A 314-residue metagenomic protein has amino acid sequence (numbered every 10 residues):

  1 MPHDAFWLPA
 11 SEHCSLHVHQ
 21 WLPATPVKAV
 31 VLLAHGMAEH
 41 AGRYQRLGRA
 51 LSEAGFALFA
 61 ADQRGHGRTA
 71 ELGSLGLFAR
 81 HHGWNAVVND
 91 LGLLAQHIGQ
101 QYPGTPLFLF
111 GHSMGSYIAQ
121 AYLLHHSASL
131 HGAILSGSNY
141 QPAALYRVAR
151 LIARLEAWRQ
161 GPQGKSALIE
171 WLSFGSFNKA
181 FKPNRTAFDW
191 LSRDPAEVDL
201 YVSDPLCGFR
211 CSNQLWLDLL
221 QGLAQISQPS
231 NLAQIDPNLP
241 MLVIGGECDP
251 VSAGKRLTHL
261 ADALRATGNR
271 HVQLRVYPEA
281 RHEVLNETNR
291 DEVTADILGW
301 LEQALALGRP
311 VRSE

Functional and structural regions predicted by a protein language model:
M1-P23: N-terminal cap/lid segment of alpha/beta-hydrolase-fold proteins
V31, H35-E39, S113-M114, E247: Active-site glycine-rich loops that stabilize anionic/oxyanionic intermediates across multiple enzyme folds
R43, G48-S74: Conserved alpha/beta-hydrolase
A79-G99: Alpha/beta-hydrolase active-site loop
Y102-S113: Alpha/beta-hydrolase fold nucleophile elbow
A119-L206: Alpha/beta-hydrolase-fold enzymes
V243-G245: Short beta-strand/loop motif that positions the catalytic acidic residue of the alpha/beta-hydrolase fold
T267-E314: Catalytic active-site module of serine/aspartate enzymes centered on a nucleophile-bearing elbow/loop
